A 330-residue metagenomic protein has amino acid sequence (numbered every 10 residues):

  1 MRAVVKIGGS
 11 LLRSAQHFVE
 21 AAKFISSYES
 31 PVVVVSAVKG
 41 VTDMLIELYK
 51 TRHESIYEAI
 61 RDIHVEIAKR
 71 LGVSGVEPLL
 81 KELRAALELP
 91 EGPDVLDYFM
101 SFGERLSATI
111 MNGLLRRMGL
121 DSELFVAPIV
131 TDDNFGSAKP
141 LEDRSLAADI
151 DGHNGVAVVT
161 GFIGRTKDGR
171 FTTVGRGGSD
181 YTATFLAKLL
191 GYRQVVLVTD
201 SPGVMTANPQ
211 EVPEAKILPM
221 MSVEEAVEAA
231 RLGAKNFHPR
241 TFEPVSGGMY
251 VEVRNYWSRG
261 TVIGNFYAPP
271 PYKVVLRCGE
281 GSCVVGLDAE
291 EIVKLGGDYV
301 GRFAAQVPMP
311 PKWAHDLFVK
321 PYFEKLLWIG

Functional and structural regions predicted by a protein language model:
M1-N236, V293-L295, G301-P310, G330: Nucleotide/pyrophosphate-binding catalytic subdomain
R2, V156, Y250, G260 (+1 more regions): A residue-level signal for beta-strand positions that form part of recognition/binding surfaces within mature
G75-V76, M249-Y256, V275, D298-R302: Flexible, glycine/charged-enriched surface loops at secondary-structure junctions
L115, L190, S246-G247, C278-E280: Short gly/pro-enriched beta-turn/loop segments at secondary-structure junctions
T199, V253-N255, G286: Active-site proximal loops enriched in glycine and acidic residues that flank catalytic Cys/His/Asp and coordinate
V223-P271: A conserved active-site cap/scaffold subdomain adjacent to cofactor or substrate pockets
V262-G330: A conserved regulatory-domain signal marking ACT and ACT-like small-molecule sensing domains and adjacent regulatory
